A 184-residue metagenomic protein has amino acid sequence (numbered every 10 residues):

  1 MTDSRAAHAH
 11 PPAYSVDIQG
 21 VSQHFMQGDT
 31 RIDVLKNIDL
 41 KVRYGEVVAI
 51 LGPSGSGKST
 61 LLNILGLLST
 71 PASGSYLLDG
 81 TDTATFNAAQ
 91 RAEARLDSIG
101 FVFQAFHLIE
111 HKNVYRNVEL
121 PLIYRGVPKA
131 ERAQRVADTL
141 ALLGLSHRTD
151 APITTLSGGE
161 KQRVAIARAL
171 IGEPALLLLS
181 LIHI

Functional and structural regions predicted by a protein language model:
M1-H10: Pre-NBD coupling/linker segments of ABC/ABC-like ATPases
A13-L181: ABC family nucleotide-binding domain
